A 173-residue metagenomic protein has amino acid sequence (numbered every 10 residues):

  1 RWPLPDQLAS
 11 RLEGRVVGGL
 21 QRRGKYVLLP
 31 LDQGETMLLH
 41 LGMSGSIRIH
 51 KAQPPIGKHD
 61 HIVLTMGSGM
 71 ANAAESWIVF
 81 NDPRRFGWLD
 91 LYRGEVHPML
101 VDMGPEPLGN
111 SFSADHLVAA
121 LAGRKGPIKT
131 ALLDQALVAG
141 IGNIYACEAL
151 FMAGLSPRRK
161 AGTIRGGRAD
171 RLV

Functional and structural regions predicted by a protein language model:
R1-G24: An N-terminal domain-cap segment
P3, G167-V173: Short, intrinsically disordered, charge-balanced linker/junction segments flanking boundaries in proteins
V27-L31, L64: Generic recognition of long tandem-repeat/solenoid scaffolds
M37-A139, Y145-M152, K160, G167: Phosphate/anion-contacting hairpin/loop surfaces
L155: Active-site proximal helix-loop segment of RNase H-like, two-metal nucleases, encompassing DDE(D)
